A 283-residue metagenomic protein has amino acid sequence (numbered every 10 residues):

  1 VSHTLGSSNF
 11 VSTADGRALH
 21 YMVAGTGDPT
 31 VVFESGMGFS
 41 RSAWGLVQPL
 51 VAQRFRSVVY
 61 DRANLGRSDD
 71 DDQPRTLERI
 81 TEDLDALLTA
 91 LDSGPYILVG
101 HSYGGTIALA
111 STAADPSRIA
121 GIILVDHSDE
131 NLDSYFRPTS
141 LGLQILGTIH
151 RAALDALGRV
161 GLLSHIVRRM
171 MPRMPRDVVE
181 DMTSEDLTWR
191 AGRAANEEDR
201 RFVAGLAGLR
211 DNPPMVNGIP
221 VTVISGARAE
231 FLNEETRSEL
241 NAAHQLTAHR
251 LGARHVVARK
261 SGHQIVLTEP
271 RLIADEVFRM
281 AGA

Functional and structural regions predicted by a protein language model:
S2-A18: N-terminal cap/lid segment of alpha/beta-hydrolase-fold proteins
R17-R67: Conserved HGGG/HGGXW glycine-rich cap/lid loop of the alpha/beta-hydrolase fold
A43-G45, S68-P74, S134-Y135: Conserved catalytic-core motifs of eukaryotic protein kinase domains, centered on the activation segment
V59-V99, Y103, L141: Active-site loop/oxyanion-hole signature of alpha/beta-hydrolase fold enzymes
G94-F136: Conserved hydrolase catalytic core segment
I123-A156: Flexible "cap/lid" loop of the alpha/beta hydrolase fold
T183-R250, R254-V257: Conserved serine/cysteine hydrolase catalytic core
H249-A283: Catalytic active-site module of serine/aspartate enzymes centered on a nucleophile-bearing elbow/loop
